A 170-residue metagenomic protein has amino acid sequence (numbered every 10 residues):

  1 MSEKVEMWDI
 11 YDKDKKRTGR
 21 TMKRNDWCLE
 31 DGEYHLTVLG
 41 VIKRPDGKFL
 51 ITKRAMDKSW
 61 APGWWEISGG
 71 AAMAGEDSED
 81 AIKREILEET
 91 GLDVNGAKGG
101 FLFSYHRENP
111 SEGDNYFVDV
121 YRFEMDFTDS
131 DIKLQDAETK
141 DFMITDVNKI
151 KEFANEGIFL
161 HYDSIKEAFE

Functional and structural regions predicted by a protein language model:
S2-L39, P45: Acidic, metal-coordinating catalytic segment for phosphate/diphosphate chemistry, firing primarily on the Nudix
D12, I42-R44, K53, E124-M125: Residue-level signal for short segments within beta-strands and strand-turn junctions of well-structured beta-sheet
R24-C28, S104-N109: Short, solvent-exposed loop/turn elements at beta->coil junctions and helix N-caps that rim active or binding pockets
R24-V38, K48-R84, E88: Conserved Nudix-box catalytic region and its N-terminal flanking loop in Nudix hydrolases and closely related
K58, P62-G63, A74, F101-R107 (+1 more regions): Nudix hydrolase/Nudix homology domain
T90-V94, M125: A broad structural signal for alpha-helix termini and local helix breaks/kinks
D93-F103: A short coil-to-beta-strand element that immediately follows conserved catalytic motifs
